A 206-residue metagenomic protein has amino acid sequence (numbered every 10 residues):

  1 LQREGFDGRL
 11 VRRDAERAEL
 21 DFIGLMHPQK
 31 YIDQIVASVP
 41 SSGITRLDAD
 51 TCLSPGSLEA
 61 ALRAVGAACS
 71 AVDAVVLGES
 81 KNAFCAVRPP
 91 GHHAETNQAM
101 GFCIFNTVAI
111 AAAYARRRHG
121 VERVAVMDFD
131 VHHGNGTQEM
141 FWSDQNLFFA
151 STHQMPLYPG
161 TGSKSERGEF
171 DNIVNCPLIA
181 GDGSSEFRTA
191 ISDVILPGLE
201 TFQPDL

Functional and structural regions predicted by a protein language model:
L1-L206: HDAC/HDAC-like amidohydrolase catalytic core signature
